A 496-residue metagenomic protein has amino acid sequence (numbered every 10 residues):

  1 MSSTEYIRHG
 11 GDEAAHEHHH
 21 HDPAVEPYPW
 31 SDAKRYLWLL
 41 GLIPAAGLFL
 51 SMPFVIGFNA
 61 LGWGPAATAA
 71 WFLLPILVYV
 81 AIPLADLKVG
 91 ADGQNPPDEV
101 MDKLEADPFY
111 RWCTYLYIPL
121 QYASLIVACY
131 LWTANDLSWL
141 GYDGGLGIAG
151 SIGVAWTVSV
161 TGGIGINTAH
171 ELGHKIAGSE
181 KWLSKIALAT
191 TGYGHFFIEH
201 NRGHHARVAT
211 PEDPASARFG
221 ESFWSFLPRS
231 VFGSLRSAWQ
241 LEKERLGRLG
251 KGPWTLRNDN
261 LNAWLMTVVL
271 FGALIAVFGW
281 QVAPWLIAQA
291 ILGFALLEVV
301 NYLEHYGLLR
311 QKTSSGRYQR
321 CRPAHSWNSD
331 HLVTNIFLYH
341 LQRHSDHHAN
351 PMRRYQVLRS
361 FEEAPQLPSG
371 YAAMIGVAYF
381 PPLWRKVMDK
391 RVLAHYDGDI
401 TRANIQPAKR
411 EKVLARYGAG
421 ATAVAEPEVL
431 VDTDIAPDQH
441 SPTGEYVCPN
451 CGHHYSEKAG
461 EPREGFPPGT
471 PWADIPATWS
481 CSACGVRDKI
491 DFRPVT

Functional and structural regions predicted by a protein language model:
S2-A46, A177-K185, A189-N260, L292-T433: Cytosolic/stromal cytosol-facing helical appendages immediately following the last transmembrane segment
P29-L87, P108-T133, W139-G162, T255-N301 (+1 more regions): Alpha-helical bilayer-embedded segments of polytopic membrane proteins, i.e., transmembrane/intramembrane helices
L87-K103, L309: Membrane-helix interface/capping segments
P97-P228: Intramembrane catalytic core of multi-pass membrane enzymes that act on lipidic substrates
S441-G444, A477-T478: Short metal-coordination and nucleic-acid-contact micro-motifs, chiefly zinc-binding Cys/His arrays
C448-C451, C481-C484: Short cysteine-rich clusters marking metal-coordination/redox-active sites
H454-K458, T478, R487-D491: Cys/His-rich metal-chelating microdomains
R463-T478: Short linker/helix segments within small regulatory modules
